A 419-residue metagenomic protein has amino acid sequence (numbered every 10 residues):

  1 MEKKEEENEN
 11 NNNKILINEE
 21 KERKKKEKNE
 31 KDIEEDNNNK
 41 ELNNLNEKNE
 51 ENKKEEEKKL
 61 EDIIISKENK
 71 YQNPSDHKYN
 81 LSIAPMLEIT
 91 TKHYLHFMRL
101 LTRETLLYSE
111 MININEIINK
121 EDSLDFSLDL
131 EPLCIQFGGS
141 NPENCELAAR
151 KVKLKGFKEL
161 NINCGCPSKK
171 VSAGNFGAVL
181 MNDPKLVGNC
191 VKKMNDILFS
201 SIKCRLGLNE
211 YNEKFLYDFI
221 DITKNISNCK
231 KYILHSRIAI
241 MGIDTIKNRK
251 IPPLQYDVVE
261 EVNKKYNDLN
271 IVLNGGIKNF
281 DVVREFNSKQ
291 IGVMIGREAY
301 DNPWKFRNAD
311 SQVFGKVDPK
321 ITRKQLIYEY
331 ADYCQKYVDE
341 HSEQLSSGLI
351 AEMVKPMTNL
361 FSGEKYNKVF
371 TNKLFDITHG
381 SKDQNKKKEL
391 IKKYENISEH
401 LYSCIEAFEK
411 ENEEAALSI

Functional and structural regions predicted by a protein language model:
E2-E5, K14-K21, K25-K28, E34 (+9 more regions): Alpha/beta catalytic cores of nucleotide-metabolism and tRNA/nucleoside-modifying enzymes
L60-S75, M86-K155: Glycine-rich, positively charged N-terminal anion/phosphate-binding segment
A84-M86, E110, Q136-G138, N163-G165 (+3 more regions): A cross-family glycoside hydrolase active-site/sugar-binding cleft signature
L95-F97, L101, N144-L160, L216-N228 (+1 more regions): Short amphipathic alpha-helices and their capping/turn segments at secondary-structure boundaries
Y108-S109, E159-S168, C229-I238, M294-A299: Non-cysteine beta-strand/loop elements that form the S-adenosyl-L-methionine
N113, G139, C166-S168, L206-E210 (+3 more regions): Active-site-proximal loop/turn and secondary-structure-junction residues that shape catalytic pockets, frequently
L133-F199, L206-N212: Active-site beta->alpha loop and helix N-cap motifs at the rims of alpha/beta catalytic domains
K169-V187, G242-Y256, F314-V317: Glycine-rich tight-turn/loop motif centered on a GG-T
